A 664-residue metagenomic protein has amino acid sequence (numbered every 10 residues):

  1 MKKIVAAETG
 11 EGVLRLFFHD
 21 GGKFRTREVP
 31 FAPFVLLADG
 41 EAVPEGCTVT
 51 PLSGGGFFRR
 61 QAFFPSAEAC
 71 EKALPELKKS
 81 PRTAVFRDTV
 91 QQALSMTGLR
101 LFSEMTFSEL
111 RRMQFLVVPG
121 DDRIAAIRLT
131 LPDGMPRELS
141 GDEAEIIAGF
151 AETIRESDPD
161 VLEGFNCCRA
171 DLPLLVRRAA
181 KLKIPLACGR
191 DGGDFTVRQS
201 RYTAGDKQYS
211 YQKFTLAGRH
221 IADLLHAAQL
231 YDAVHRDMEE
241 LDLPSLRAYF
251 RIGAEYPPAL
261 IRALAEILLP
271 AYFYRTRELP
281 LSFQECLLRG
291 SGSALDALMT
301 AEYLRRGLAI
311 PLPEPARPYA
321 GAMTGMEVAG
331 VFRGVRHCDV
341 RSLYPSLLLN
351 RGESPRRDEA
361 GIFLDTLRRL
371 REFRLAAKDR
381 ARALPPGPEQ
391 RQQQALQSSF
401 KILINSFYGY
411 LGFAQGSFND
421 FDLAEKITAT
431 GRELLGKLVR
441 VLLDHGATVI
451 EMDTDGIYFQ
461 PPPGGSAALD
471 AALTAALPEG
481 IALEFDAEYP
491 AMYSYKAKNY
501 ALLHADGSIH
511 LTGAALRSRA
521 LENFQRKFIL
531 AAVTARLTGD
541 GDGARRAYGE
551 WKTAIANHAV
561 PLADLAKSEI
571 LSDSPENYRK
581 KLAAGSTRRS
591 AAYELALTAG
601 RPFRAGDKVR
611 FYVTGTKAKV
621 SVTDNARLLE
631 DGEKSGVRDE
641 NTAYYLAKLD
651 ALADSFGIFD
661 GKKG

Functional and structural regions predicted by a protein language model:
M1-D158, L260-G321, A329-F332, V340 (+5 more regions): DnaQ-like (DEDDh/DEDDy) 3′-5′ exonuclease domain used for proofreading and 3′-end trimming on nucleic acids
S157-D171, L175, T215-G292: Acidic, Mg2+-coordinating catalytic module of metal-dependent nucleases/exonucleases that use a two-metal-ion mechanism
D171-A180, R341-P355: Short active-site loop/helix that positions an aromatic residue
K183-H226, I481-P490: Conserved beta-strand -> loop -> alpha-helix junction used to position metal-binding or nucleic-acid-contacting
A254-S342, S346-L349, E389-V441, E451 (+2 more regions): Common nucleic-acid-contacting/processivity interface regions adjacent to the catalytic cores of nucleic-acid enzymes
R374, G446-Q460: Catalytic palm active-site di-aspartate
I457-L469: Catalytic palm subdomain of template-directed nucleic-acid polymerases, centered on the conserved carboxylate motif
A467-T474, P478-G664: C-terminal, non-catalytic extensions of nucleic-acid polymerases
